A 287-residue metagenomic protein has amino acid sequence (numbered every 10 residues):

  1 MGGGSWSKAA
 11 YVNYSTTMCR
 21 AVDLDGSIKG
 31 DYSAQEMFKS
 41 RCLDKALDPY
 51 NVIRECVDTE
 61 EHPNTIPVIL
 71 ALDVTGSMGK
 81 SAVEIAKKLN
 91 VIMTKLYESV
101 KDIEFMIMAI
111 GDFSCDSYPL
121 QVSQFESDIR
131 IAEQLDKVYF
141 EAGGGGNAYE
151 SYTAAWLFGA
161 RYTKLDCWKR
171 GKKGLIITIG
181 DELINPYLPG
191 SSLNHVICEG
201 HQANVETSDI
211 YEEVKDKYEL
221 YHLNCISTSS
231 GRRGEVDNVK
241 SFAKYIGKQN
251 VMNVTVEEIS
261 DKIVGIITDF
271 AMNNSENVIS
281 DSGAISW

Functional and structural regions predicted by a protein language model:
M1-W287: Acidic, low-complexity intrinsically disordered regions
